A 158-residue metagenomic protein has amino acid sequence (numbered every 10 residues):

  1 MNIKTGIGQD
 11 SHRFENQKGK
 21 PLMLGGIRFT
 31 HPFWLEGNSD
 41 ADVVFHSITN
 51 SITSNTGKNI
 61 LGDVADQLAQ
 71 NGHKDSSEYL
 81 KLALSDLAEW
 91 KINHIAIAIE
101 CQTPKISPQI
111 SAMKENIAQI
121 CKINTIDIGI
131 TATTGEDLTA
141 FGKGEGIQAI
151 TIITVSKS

Functional and structural regions predicted by a protein language model:
M1, F14, E89-K91, S107 (+3 more regions): Hydrophobic alpha-helical transmembrane segments
H12-R28, C121-D127: Acidic-glycine-rich active-site phosphate/pyrophosphate-binding loop
F29-S39, D66-N71, D137-T139: A short glycine/serine-rich beta->alpha loop
W34-I60: Conserved mixed alpha/beta catalytic, RNA-binding, or beta-rich assembly cores of soluble enzyme, regulatory
S51-I92: Glycine- and Gly-Pro-enriched alpha-helical subdomains that act as flexible, kink-prone "lid/hinge" or packing modules
A96-K105, I110-F141: Short, conserved loop-to-beta-strand elements that form functional interface hotspots
D137, F141-S158: C-terminal edge-of-domain segments
